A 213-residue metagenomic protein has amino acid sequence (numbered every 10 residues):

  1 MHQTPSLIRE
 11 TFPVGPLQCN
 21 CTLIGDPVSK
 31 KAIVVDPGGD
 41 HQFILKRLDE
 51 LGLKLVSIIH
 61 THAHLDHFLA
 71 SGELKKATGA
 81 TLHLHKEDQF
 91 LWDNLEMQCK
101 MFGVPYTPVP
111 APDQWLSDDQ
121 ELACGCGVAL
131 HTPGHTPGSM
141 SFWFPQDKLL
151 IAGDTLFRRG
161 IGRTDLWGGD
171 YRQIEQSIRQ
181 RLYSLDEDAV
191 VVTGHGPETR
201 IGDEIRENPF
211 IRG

Functional and structural regions predicted by a protein language model:
M1-T4, Y106-P108: Short, conserved catalytic or adaptor-binding loops enriched in Gly and charged residues
H2-L51, S141-G153: Conserved beta-strand hairpin/beta-sheet module of binuclear metal-dependent hydrolase folds, prominently
F12, L116, T132: Hydrophobic residues at beta-strand termini and immediately following loops that shape nucleotide-binding pockets
L17, D40, H64, E87-D88 (+4 more regions): A generic "binding-loop/recognition-motif" signal
I24, T61, T132: Conserved S/T- and glycine-rich ATP-binding loop of Class I adenylate-forming
S29, G39-C126, R206-F210: Active-site HxH/HxHxD metal-binding segment of metal-dependent hydrolases
I33, S57-I59, L82, I151 (+1 more regions): Residue-level marker for buried hydrophobic side chains located in beta-strands that build the well-ordered beta-sheet
L53, Q98, E121, C126-G213: Metallo-beta-lactamase
